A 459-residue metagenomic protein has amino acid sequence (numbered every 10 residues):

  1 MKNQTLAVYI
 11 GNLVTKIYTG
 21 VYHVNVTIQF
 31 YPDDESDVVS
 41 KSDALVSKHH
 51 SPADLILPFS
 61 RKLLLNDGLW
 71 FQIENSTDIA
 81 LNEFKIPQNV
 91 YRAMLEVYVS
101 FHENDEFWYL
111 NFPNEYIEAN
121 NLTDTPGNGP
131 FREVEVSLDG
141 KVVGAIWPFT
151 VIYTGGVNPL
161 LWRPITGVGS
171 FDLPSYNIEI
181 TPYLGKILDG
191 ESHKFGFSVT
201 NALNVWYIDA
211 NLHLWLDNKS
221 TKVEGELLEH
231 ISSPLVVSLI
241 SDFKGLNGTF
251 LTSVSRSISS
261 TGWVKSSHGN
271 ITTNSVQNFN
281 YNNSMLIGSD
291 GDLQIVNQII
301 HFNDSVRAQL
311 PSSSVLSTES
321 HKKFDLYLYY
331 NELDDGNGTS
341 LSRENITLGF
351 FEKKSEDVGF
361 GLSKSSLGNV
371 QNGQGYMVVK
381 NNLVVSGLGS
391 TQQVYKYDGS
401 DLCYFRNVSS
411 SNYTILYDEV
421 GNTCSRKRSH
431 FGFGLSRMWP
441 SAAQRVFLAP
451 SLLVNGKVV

Functional and structural regions predicted by a protein language model:
M1-L55, G68, N75, L81 (+4 more regions): Beta-strand-rich ligand-recognition modules
A53, L69, L235, L239-I240: Eukaryote-biased recognition of long, low-complexity, charge-rich segments
A93-V97: Beta-rich globular "head" domains
F112-P113, L228-I231: Short intrinsically disordered coil segments
E224-L228, V237-N247: Polyampholytic low-complexity alpha-helical segments
